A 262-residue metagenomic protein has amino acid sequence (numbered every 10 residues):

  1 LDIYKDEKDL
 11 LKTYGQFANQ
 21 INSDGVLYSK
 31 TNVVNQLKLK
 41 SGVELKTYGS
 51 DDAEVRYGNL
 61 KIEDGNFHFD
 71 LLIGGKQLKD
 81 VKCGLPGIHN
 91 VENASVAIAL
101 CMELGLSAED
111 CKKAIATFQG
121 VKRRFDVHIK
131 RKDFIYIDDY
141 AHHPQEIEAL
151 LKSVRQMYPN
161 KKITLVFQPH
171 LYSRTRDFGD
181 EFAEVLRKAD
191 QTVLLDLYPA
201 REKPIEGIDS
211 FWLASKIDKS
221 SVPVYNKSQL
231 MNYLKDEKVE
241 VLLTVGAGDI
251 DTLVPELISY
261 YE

Functional and structural regions predicted by a protein language model:
L1-Q36, I147-E148, R174: Flexible active-site lid/hinge loop adjacent to a nucleotide/diphosphate and Mg2+-phosphate binding pocket
L10, Y57, N93, A97 (+2 more regions): Residue-level signal for inorganic ion chemistry
I21-V26, G42-V43, K161: A short helix->loop->beta-strand "cap" motif at the edges of active sites that frequently abuts
V26-T31, T164-F167, A189-P199: Short internal beta-strands
N35-L78, V121-R124, H128: Extended acidic/charged loop-beta regions that coordinate divalent cations and stabilize anionic phosphate/carboxylate
E63-G65, I73-Q191: Nucleotide phosphate-binding/pyrophosphate-handling subdomain across enzymes that bind or process nucleotide phosphates
C101, A183-E240: C-terminal helical cap/extension that packs against the catalytic core of soluble nucleotide-cofactor enzymes
S228-Y260: A glycine-rich beta-strand to alpha-helix segment that forms a phosphate/ribose-binding loop at ligand/cofactor sites
